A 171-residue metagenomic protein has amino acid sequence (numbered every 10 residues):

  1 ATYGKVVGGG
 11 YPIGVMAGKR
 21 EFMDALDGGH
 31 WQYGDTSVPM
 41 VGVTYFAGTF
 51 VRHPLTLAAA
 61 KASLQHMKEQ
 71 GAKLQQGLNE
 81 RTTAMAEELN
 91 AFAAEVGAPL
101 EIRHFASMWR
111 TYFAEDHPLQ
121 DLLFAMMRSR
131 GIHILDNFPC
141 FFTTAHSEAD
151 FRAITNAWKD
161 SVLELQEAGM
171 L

Functional and structural regions predicted by a protein language model:
A1-L171: Conserved N-terminal phosphate-binding loop of PLP-dependent enzymes in the Aspartate aminotransferase
